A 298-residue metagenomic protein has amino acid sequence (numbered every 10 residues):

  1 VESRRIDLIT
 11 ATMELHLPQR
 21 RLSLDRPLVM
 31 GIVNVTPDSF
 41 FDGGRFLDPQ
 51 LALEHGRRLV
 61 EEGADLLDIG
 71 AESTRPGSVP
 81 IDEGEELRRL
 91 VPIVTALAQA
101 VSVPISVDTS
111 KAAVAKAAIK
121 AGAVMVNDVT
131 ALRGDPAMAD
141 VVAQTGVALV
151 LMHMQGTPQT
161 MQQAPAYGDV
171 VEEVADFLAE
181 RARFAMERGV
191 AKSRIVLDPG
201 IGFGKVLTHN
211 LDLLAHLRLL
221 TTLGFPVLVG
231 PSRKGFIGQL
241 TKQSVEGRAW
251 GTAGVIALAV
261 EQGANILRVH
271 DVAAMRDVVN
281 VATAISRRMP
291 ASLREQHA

Functional and structural regions predicted by a protein language model:
V1-E2: Acidic, Ala/Val/Gly-enriched low-complexity intrinsically disordered segments
I6-D25, L59: N-terminal carbohydrate-binding accessory modules
L17, L24, F41-H55, T74-P104 (+5 more regions): Active-site-adjacent loop and "lid" segments of alpha/beta metabolic enzymes
E54-G70: Catalytic domains of carbohydrate-active enzymes, especially glycoside hydrolases
